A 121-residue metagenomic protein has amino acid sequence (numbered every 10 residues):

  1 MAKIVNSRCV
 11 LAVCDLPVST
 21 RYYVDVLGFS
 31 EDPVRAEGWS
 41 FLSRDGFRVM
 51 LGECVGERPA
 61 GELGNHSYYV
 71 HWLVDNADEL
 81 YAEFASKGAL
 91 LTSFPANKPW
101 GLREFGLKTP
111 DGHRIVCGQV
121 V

Functional and structural regions predicted by a protein language model:
M1-V10, R21-V24, S30-D75, Y81-K108 (+1 more regions): Vicinal oxygen chelate
V13-L16: Conserved beta-strand-loop-alpha-helix junction that forms the acyl-donor binding cleft
D111: C-terminal catalytic core of tyrosine-transesterase DNA break-rejoin enzymes
